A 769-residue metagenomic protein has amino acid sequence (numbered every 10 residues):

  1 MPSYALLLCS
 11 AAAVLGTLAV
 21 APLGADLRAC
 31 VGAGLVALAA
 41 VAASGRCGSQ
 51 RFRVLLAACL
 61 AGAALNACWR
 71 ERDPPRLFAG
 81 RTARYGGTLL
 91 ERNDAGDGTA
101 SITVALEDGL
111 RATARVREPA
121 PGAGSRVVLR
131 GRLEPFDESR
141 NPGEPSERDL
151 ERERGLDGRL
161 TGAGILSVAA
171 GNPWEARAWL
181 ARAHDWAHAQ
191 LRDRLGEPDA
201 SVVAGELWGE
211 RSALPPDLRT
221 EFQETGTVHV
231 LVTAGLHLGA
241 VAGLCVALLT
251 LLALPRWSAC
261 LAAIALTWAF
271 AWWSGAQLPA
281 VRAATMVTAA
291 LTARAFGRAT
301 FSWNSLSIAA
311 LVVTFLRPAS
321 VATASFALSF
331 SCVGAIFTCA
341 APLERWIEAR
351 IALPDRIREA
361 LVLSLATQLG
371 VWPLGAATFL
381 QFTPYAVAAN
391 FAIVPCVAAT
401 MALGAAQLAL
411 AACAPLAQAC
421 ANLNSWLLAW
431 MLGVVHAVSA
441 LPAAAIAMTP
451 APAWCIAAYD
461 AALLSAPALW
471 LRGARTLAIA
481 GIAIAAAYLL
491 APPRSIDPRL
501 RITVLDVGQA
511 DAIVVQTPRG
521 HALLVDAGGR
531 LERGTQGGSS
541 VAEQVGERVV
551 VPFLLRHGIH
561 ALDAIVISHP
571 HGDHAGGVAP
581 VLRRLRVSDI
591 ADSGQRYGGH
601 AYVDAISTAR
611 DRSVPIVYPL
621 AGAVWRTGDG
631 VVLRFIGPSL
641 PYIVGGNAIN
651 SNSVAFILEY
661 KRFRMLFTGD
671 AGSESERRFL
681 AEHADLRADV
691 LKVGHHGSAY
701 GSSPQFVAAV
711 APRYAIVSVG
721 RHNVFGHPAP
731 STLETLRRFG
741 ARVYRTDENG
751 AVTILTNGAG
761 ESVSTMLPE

Functional and structural regions predicted by a protein language model:
M1-L77, T161-G162, A169, E175 (+4 more regions): N-terminal leader/targeting segments
P2-S44, T323-F330, Q418-L469: Membrane-embedded alpha-helical segments of integral membrane proteins
L8, G16, G24, C47 (+10 more regions): Hydrophobic alpha-helical transmembrane segments in multi-pass membrane proteins
A57-H229, T535-G537, Q544-L555, A561 (+5 more regions): Membrane-interface helix/helix-cap signal primarily in integral membrane proteins
D199, R211, T314-A322, S439-A564 (+3 more regions): Core dinuclear metal-dependent hydrolase active-site scaffold
V333-A443, R713-S718: Alpha-helical transmembrane segments of multi-pass integral membrane proteins
L562-D573, R596, L691-H695: Metallo-beta-lactamase
D589, E676-G750: Cap/insert and terminal regions of metallo-dependent hydrolase folds
